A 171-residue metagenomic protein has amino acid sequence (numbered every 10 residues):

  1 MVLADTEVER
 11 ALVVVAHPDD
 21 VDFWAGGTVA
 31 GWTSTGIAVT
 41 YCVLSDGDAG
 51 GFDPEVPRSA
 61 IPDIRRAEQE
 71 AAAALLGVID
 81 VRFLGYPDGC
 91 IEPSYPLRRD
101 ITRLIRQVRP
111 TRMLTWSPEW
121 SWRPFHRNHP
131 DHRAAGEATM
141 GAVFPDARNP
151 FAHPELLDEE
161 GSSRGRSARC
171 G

Functional and structural regions predicted by a protein language model:
M1-R109: Active-site rim/loop-helix segments in enzyme catalytic domains that contact anionic ligands
M1-V14, S94-G171: Metal-dependent de-N-acetylase/amidase catalytic core
